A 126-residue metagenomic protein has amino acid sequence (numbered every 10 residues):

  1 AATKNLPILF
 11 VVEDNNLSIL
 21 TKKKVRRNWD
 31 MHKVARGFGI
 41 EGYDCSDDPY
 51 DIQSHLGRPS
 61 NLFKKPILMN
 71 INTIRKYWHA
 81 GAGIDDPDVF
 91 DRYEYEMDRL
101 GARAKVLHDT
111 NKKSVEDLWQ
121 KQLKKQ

Functional and structural regions predicted by a protein language model:
A1-K124: Glycine-rich ThDP/TPP pyrophosphate-binding loop and its adjacent helix/strand module within ThDP-dependent enzymes
